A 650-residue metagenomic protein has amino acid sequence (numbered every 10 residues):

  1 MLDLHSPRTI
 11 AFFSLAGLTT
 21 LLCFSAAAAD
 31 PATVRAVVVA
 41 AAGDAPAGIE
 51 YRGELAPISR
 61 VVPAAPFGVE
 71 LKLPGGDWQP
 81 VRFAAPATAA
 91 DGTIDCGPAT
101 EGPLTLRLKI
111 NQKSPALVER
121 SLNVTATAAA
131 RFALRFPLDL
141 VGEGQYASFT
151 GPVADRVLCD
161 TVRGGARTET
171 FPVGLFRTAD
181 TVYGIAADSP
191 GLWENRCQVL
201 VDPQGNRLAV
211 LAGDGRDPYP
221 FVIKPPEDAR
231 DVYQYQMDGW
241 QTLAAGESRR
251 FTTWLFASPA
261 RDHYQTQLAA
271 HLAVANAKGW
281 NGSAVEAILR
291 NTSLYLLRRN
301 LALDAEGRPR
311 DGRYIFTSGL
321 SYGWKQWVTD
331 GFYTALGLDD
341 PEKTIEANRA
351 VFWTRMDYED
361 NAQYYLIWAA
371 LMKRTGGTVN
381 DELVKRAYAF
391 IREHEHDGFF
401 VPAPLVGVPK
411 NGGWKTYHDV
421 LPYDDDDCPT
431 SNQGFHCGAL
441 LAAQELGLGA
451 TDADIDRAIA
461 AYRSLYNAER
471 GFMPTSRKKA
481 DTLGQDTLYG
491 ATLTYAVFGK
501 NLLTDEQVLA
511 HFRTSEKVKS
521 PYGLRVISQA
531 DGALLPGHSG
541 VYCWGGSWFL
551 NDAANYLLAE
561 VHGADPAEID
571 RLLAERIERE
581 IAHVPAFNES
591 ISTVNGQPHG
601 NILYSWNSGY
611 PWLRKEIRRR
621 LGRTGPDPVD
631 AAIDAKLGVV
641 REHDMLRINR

Functional and structural regions predicted by a protein language model:
A28-F83, A89-L117, R650: Beta-strand-rich N-terminal accessory domains
D30-A32, A45, L106, Q112-G213: Polysaccharide-binding surfaces and accessory modules of carbohydrate-active proteins
P137, T181-A277: Beta-strand-rich recognition/accessory modules
Q267-G377, A480-T482, D486, A491-A496 (+1 more regions): Substrate-binding groove/exosite segments of carbohydrate-active enzymes
I288-A305, D339-D357, E382-P402, A453-P474 (+3 more regions): Long, well-ordered core segments of solenoidal/helical folds
G323-Q444, I455, T494, F549 (+1 more regions): Aromatic-rich carbohydrate-recognition surfaces in CAZymes
Y364-W368, M372-T375, T475-L502, S539-R650: C-terminal capping/lid segments that line or modulate ligand- or cofactor-binding pockets
P429-Q433, D454-N551, L557-E560: Extended ligand-binding clefts on enzyme/binding-domain cores
